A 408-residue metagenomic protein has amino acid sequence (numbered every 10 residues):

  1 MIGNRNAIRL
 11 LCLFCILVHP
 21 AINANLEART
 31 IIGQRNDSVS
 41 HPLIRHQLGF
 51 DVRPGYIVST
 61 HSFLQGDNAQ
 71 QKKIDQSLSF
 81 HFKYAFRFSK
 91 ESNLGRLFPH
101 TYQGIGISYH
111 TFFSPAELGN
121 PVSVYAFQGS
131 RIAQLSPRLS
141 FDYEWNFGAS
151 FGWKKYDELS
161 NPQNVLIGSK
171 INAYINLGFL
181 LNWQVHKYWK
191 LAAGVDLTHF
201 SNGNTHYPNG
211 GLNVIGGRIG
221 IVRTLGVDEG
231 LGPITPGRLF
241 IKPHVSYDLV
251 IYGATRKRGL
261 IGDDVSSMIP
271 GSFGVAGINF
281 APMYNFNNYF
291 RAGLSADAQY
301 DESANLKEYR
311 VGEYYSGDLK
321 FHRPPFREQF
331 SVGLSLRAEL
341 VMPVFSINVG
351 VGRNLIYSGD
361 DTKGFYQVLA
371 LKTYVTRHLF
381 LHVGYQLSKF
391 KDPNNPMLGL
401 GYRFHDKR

Functional and structural regions predicted by a protein language model:
P42-L48, L97-Q103, P137-Y143, K187-L191 (+7 more regions): Outer-envelope beta-barrel architecture signal
I44, I74-F80, L118-V124, L139 (+8 more regions): Residues that define the transmembrane beta-barrel architecture of outer-membrane proteins
H46, V52-Q70, S92-R96, F141-I175 (+3 more regions): Outer-membrane beta-barrel translocator/channel fold
L48-Y56, I107-Y109, Y143-F151, A193-H199 (+6 more regions): Transmembrane beta-barrel strands of outer-membrane/channel proteins
F50, F80-F86, A126-I132, W145-A149 (+9 more regions): Residues on the lipid-exposed face of transmembrane beta-strands in outer-membrane beta-barrel proteins
I57-S79, E117-L118, K257-N279: Surface-exposed strand-loop-strand hairpins of Gram-negative outer-membrane beta-barrel proteins
V58, E91-N93, W183, K187-L191 (+5 more regions): Repeated loop/turn-to-beta-strand initiation elements of outer-membrane beta-barrel proteins
N213-I234, P393-R408: Outer-membrane beta-barrel "beta-signal"
